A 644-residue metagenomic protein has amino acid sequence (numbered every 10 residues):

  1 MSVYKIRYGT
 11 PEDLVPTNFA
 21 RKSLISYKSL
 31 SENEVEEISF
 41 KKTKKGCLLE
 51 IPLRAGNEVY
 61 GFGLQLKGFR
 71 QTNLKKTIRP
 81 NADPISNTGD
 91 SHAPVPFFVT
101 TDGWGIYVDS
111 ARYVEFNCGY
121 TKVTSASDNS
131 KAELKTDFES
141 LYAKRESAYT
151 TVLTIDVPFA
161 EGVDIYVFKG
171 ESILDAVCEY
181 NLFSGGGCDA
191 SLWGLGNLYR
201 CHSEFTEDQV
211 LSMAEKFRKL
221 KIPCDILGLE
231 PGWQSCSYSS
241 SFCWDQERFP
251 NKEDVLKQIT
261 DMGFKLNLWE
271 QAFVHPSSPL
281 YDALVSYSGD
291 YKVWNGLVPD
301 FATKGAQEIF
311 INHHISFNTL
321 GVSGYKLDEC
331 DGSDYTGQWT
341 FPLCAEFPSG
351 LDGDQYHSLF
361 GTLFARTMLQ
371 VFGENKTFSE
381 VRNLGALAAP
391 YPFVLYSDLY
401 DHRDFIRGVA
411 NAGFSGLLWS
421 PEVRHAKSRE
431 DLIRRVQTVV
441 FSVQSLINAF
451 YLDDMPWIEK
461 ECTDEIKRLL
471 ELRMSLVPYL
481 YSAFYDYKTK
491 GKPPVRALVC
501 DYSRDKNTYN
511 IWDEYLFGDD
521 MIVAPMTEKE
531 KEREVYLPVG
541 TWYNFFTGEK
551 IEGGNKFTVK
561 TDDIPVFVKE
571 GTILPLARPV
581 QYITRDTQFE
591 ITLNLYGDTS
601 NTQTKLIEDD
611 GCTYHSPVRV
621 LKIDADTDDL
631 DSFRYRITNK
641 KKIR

Functional and structural regions predicted by a protein language model:
M1-S191, C201-S203, E207-D208, A214-K219 (+2 more regions): Catalytic and substrate-binding clefts that recognize carbohydrates or anionic sugar/phosphate headgroups
D90-S91, V99, D189-A190, D261 (+3 more regions): Extracellular/periplasmic catalytic domains that process cell-envelope and extracellular macromolecules
I106-D109, E115-C118, D175-V177, E207 (+9 more regions): Short helix/loop capping segments that flank catalytic or ligand/cofactor-binding pockets
F183-R200, S286-V298: N-terminal small/glycine-rich loop or linker at the start of catalytic domains across soluble metabolic enzymes
C188-Y199, E230-C243, N639: Short, conserved helix/loop micro-motifs enriched in His/Cys and acidic residues
S212-E215, N295, N312, K506-N510: Active-site-adjacent structural elements in folded domains
P223-I466, D501-S503: Aromatic- and carboxylate-enriched substrate-binding clefts and catalytic-loop regions of carbohydrate-active enzymes
L369-T377, L384-S397, G408, F414-E422 (+2 more regions): Catalytic core of carbohydrate-active enzymes
